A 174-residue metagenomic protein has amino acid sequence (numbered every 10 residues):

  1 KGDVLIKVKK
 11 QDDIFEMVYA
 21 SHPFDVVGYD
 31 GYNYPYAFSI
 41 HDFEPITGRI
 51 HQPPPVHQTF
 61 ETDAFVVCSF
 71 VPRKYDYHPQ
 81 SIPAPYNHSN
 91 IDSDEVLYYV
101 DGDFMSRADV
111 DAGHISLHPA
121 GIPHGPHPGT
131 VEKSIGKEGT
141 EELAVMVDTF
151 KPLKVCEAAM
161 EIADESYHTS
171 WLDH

Functional and structural regions predicted by a protein language model:
K1-H174: Jelly-roll (double-stranded beta-helix
